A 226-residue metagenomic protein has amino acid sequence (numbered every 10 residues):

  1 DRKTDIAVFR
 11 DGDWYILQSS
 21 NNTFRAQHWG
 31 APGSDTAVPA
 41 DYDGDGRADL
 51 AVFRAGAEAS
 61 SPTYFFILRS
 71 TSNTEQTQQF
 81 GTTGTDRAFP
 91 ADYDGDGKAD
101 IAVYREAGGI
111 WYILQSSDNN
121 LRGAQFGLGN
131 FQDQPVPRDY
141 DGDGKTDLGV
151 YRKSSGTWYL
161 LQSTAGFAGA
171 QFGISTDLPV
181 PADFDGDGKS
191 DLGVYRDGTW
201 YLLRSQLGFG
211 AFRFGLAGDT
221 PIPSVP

Functional and structural regions predicted by a protein language model:
D1-P226: Trp/Gly-enriched beta-strand/coil motifs that build multi-repeat beta-propeller-like domains and related W-rich binding
